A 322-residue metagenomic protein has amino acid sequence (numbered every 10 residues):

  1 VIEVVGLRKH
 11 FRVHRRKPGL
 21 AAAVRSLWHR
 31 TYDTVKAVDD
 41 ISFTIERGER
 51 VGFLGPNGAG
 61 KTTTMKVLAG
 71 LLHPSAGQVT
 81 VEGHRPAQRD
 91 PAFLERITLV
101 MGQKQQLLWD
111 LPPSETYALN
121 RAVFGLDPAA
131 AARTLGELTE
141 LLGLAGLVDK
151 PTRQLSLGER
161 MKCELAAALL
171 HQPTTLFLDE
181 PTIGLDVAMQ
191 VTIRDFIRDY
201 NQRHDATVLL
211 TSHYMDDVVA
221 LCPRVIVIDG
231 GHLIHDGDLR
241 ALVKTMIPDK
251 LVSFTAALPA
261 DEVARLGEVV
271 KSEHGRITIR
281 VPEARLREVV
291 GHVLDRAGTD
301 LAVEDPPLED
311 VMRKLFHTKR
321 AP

Functional and structural regions predicted by a protein language model:
G19-L27, A118, A122, A129-L147: Conserved ABC ATPase "signature" region
G77-Q88, A92-L94: Conserved ABC transporter NBD signature motif
D110, P151-L155: Conserved ABC ATPase signature
Q172: Conserved catalytic motifs of ABC-family nucleotide-binding domains
L176-E180: Catalytic Walker B motif of ABC-type/P-loop ATPase nucleotide-binding domains
R194-R280: ABC transporter nucleotide-binding domain
K250-K319: Short, charged/small-residue-rich alpha-helical element at the C-terminal edge of ABC transporter nucleotide-binding
